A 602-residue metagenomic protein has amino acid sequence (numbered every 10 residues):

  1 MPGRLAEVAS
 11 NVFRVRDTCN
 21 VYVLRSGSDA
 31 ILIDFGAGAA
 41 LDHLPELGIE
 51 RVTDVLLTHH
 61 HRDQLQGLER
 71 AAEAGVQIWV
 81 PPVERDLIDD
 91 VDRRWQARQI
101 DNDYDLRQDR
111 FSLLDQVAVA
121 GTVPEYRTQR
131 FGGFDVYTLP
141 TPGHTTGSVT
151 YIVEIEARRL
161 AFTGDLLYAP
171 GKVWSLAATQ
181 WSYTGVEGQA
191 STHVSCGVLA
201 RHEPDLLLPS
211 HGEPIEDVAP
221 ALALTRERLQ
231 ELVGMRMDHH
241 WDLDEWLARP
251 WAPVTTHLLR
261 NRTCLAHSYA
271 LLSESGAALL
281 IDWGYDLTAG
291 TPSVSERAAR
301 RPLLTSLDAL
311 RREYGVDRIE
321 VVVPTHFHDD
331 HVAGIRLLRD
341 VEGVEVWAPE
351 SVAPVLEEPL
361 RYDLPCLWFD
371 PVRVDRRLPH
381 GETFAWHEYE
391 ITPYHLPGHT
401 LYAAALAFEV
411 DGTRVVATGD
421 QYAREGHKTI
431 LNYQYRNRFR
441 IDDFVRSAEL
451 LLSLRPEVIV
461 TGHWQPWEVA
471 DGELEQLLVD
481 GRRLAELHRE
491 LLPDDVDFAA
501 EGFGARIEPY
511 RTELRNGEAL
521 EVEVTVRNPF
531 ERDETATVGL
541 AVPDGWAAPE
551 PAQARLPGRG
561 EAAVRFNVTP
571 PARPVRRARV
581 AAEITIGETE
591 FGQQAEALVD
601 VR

Functional and structural regions predicted by a protein language model:
P2-L47, T150-L166, W251-R312, A405-Q421: Conserved beta-strand hairpin/beta-sheet module of binuclear metal-dependent hydrolase folds, prominently
V12, A39-R130, D286-A289, S295-A385: Active-site HxH/HxHxD metal-binding segment of metal-dependent hydrolases
A30, T128-R130, D135-L224, R228-L229 (+3 more regions): Metallo-beta-lactamase
L484-R515: Low-complexity, acidic Ser/Thr/Pro/Gly-rich terminal tails and inter-domain linkers that flank the onset of structured
V526-F530, P570: Asparagine-centered strand-capping/turn motif at beta-strand->loop junctions
E531-G545, I584: Short acidic, flexible loop segments centered on an aromatic residue
W546-R573: Intrinsically disordered, low-complexity Pro/Gly/Ser/Thr-rich segments with frequent PxxP/GP/PP motifs and embedded
A572-R602: Terminal connector regions
